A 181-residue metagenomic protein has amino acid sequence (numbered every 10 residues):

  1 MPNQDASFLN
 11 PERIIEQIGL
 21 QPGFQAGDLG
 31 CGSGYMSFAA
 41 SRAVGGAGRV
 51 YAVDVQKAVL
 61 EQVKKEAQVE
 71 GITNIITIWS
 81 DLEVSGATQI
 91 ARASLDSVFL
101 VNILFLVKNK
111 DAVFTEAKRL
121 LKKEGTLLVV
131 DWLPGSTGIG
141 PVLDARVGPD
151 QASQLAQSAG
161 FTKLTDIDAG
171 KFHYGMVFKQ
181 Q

Functional and structural regions predicted by a protein language model:
P2-D5, R119-V177: C-terminal alpha-helical "lid/dimerization" subdomain adjacent to the S-adenosyl-L-methionine
D5-Q25, A39: Conserved alpha-helix/loop element of class I SAM-dependent methyltransferases that forms part of the SAM/SAH-binding
G27, G32-G86: Class I SAM-dependent methyltransferase SAM/SAH-binding core
S41-R42, D111-T126: A short glycine-rich, Lys/Arg-flanked "PGG" loop and its adjoining helix->strand segment in the class I
S85-S97: A short acidic, Gly/Pro-enriched loop at the edge of an enzyme's catalytic core that lines a small-molecule cofactor
L95-N109: A short SAM/SAH-binding and catalytic strip from SAM-dependent methyltransferases
